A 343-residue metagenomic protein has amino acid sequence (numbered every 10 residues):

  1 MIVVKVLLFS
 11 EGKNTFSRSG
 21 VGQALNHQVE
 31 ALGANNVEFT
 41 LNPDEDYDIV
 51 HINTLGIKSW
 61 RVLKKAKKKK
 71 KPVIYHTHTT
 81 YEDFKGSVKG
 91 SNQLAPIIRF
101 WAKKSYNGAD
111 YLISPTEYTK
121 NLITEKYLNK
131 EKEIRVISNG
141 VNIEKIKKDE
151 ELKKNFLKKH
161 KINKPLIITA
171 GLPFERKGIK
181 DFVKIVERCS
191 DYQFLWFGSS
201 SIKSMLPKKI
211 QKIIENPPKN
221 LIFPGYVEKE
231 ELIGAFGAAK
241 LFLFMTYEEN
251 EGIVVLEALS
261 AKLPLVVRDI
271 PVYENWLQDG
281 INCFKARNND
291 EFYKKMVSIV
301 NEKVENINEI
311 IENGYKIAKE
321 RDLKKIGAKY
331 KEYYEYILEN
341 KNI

Functional and structural regions predicted by a protein language model:
L94-L112: Membrane-proximal helix-turn-helix segments that form the acceptor-binding/catalytic region of lipid-linked
V141, A170, Q193-K209: Glycosyltransferase donor-sugar binding loop
K161-K177, V183-E187, L195: Conserved donor-binding/catalytic core segment of Leloir-type glycosyltransferases
P207-E230: Nucleotide-activated donor-binding/catalytic signature segment of Leloir-type glycosyltransferases, i.e., the conserved
Y226-V227, G234-A239: Short alpha-helical donor nucleotide-sugar binding micro-motif in glycosyltransferases
Y247: Aromatic "clamp/platform" in nucleotide-sugar-dependent glycosyltransferases that forms part of the donor/acceptor
P264-V267: Short hydrophobic beta-strand element within catalytic cores of glycosyltransferases and related nucleotide-activated
D279-D290, S298-V304: Conserved acidic donor-binding segment of nucleotide-sugar-dependent glycosyltransferases
